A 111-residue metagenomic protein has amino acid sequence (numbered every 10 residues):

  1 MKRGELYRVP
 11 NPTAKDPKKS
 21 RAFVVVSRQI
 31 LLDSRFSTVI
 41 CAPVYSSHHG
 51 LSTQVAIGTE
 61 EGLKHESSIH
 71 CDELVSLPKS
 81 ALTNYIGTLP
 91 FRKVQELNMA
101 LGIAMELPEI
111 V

Functional and structural regions predicted by a protein language model:
D16-S20, V25-T59: Compact nucleic-acid interaction/catalytic patches
E61-V111: C-terminal terminal-subdomain/extension
